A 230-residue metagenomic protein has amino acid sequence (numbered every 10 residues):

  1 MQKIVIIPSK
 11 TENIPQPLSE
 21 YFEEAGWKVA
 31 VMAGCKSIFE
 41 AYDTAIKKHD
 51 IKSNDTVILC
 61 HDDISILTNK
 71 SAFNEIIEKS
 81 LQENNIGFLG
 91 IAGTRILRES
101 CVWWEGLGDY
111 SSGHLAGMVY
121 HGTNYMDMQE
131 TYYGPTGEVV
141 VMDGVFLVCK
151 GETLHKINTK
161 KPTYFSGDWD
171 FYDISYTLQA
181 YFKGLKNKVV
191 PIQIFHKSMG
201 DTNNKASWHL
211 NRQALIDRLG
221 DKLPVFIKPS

Functional and structural regions predicted by a protein language model:
M1-M32: N-proximal low-complexity "stem/linker" segments adjacent to membrane-targeting elements
M32-I38: Short, acidic/glycine-rich phosphate-metal binding loop used to engage nucleotide
C35, T68-G113: Conserved donor NDP-sugar-binding/catalytic core segment of glycosyltransferases
D43-T56: Active-site nucleotide-sugar/metal-binding loop of Leloir-type enzymes
N54, N84-I86, L185: Short, high-confidence coil segments that cap the C-terminus of an alpha-helix and link into the following beta-strand
N54-L67: Short beta-strand-to-loop acidic/aromatic patch adjacent to the donor-nucleotide binding site
Y125-C149: A recurrent flexible, glycine/aromatic-enriched loop bordering the glycosyltransferase active site that acts as
M142, K156-S230: C-terminal catalytic/acceptor-binding lobe
